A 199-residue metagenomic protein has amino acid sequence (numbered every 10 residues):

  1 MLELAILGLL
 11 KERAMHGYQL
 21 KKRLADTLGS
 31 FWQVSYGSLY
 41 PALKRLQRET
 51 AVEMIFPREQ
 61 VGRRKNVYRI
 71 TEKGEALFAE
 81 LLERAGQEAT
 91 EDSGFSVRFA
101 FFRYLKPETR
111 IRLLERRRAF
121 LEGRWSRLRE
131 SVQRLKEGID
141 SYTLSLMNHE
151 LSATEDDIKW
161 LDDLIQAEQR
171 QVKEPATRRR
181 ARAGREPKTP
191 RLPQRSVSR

Functional and structural regions predicted by a protein language model:
M1-T90: Basic helix-turn-helix/winged-helix DNA-binding cores and closely related short helical interaction motifs
S38, N66, S141-L151: Alpha-helical scaffold segments that form or flank carboxylate-/histidine-based iron centers
A79-S126: Amphipathic alpha-helical dimerization/coiled-coil segments that flank or bridge DNA-binding/regulatory modules
E83, S126-Q133, K159-Q166: Charged/polar positions within long, soluble alpha-helices
R129-M147: Acidic interhelical loop/turn segments
K159, Q166-R199: C-terminal regulatory/effector modules of DNA-binding transcriptional regulators
